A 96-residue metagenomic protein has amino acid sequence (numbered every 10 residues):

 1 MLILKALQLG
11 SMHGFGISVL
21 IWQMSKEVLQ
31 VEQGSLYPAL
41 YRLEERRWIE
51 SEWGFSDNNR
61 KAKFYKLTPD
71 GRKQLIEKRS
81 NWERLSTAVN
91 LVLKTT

Functional and structural regions predicted by a protein language model:
M1-S35: N-terminal helix-turn-helix DNA-binding core of bacterial DNA-binding proteins
Q8, R72-T96: Amphipathic alpha-helical dimerization/coiled-coil segments that flank or bridge DNA-binding/regulatory modules
Q33, K61-F64, R79, S86: Short, structured helix-loop boundary elements
L36-L43: Basic amphipathic alpha-helical segments that dock to polyanions
E44-K61, K66: Beta-hairpin "wing" of winged helix-turn-helix
L67-G71: Accessory beta->alpha helical hairpin/"wing" motif in late/C-terminal subdomains of nucleic-acid enzymes
